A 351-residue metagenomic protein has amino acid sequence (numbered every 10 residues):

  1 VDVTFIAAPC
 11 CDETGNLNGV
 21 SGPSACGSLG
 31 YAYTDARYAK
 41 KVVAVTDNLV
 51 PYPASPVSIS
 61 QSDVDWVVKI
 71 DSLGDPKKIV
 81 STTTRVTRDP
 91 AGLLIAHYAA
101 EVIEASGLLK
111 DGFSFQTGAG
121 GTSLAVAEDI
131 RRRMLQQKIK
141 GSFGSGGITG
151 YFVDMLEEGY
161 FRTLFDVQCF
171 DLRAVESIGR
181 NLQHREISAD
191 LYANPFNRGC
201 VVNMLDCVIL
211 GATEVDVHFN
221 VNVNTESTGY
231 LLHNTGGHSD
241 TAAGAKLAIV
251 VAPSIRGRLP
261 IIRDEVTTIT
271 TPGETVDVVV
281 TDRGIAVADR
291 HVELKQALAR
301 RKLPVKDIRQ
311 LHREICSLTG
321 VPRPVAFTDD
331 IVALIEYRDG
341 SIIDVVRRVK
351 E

Functional and structural regions predicted by a protein language model:
V1-S114, A127-M134, K138-S142, Y151-E351: Conserved phosphate- and dinucleotide-binding cores of soluble alpha/beta proteins, encompassing both enzyme active
Q116-T122, V126, G146: Glycine-rich beta-strand-to-loop/alpha-helix junction loops that act as flexible
